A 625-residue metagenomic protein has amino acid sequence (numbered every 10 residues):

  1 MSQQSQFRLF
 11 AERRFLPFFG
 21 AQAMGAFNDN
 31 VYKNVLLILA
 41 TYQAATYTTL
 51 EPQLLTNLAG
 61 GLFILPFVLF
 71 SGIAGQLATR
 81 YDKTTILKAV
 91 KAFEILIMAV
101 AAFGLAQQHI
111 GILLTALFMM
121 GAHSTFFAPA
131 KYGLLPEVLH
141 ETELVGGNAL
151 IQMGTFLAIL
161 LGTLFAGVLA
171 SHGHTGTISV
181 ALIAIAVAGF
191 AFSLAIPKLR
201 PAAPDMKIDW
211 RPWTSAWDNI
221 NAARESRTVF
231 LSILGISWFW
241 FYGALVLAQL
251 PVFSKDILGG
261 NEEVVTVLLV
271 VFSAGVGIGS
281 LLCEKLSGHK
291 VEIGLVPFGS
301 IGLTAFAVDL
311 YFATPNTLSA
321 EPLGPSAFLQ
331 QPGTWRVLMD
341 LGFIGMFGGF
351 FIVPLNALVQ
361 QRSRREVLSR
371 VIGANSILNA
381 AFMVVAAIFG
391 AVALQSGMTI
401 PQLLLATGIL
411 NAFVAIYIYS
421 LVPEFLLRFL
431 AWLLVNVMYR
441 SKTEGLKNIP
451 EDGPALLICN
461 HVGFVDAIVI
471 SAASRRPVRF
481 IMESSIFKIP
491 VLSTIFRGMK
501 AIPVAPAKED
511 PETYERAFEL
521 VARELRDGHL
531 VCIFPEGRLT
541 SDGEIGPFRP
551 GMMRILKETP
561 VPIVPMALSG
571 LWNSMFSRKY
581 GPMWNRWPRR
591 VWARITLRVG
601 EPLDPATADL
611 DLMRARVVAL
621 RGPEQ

Functional and structural regions predicted by a protein language model:
M1-V414: Alpha-helical transmembrane-bundle signature of multi-pass membrane transport and export proteins
V422-G453: N-terminal signal-anchor transmembrane helix
N436-E444, E512-E515, R578-P582: Short gly/ser/thr-rich secondary-structure transition/capping motifs
E451-P511: Catalytic core of membrane glycerolipid acyltransferases/transacylases, capturing the structured, soluble-facing
P454-L456, G528-F534: Residue-level preference for the first positions of well-ordered beta-strands
I470, I495, R523, R554-E558: Hydrophobic/aromatic ligand-binding patch that stacks against planar heteroaromatic rings of cofactors or nucleotides
I502-D527: Helix-adjacent hinge/juxtasegments
L530, S541-A608: A cross-family acyltransferase "interaction/gating" segment
